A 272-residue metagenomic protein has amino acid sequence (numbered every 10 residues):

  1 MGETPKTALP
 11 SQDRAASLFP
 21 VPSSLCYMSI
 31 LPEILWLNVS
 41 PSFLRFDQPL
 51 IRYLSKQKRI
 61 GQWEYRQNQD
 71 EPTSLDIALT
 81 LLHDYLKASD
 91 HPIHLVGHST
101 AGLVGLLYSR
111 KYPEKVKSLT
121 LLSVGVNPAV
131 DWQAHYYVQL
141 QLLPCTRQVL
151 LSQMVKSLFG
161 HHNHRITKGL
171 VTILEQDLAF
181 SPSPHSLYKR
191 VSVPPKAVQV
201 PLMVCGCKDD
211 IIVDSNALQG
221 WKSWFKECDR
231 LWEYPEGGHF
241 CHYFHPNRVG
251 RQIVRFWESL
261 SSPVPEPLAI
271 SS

Functional and structural regions predicted by a protein language model:
C26-D70: Conserved HGGG/HGGXW glycine-rich cap/lid loop of the alpha/beta-hydrolase fold
D76-I93: Conserved acidic catalytic loop of the alpha/beta-hydrolase fold
G97-G105: Gly/Ala-rich beta-loop-alpha elbow adjacent to hydrolase catalytic centers
R110-T146, L187: Flexible "cap/lid" loop of the alpha/beta hydrolase fold
V130-W132, R147-K196: Conserved alpha/beta-hydrolase catalytic His-Asp/Glu region
V198, V204-G206: Short beta-strand/loop motif that positions the catalytic acidic residue of the alpha/beta-hydrolase fold
I211-A217: Conserved alpha/beta-hydrolase "acid-adjacent" motif
D229-S272: Catalytic active-site module of serine/aspartate enzymes centered on a nucleophile-bearing elbow/loop
